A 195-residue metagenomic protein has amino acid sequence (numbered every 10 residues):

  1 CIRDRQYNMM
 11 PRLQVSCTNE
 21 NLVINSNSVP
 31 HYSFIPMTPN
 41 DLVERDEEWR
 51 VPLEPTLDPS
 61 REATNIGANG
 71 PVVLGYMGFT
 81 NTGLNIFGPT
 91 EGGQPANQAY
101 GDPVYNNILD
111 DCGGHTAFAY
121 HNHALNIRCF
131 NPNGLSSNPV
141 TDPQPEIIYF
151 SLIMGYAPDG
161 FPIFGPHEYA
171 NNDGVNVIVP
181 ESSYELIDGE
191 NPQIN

Functional and structural regions predicted by a protein language model:
R3-P103: Solvent-exposed N-terminal domain segments of exported/luminal and surface proteins
W49-V51, F79, C112, N122 (+1 more regions): Generic structural hydrophobic/aromatic packing signal, biased to beta-strands
N106-G114: Short, recurring structural edge motifs at helix starts
G114-N195: Domain-length functional cores that host ligand/cofactor binding and catalytic or interaction surfaces in mature
